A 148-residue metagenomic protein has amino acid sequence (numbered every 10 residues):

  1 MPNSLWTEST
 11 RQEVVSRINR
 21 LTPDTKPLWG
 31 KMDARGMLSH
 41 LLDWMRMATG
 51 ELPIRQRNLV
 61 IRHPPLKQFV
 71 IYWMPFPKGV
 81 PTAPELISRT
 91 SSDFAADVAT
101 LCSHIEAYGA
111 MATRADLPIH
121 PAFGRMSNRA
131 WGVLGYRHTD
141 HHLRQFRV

Functional and structural regions predicted by a protein language model:
M1-N19: Extreme N-terminal tail/first-helix region
P2-N3, T25-P27, I87-S92, S127-R129: Active-site rim elements
R11, A34, F94, V98-L101 (+1 more regions): Hydrophobic packing residues in well-ordered alpha-helices of helical domains and bundles
I18, A34, L41, L101-H104: N-terminus-centered regions that define maturation/targeting leaders and the start of the first functional domain
D24-I71, L117-V148: Short, contiguous alpha-helical
K26, L101-I119: Conserved, structured core segments of small domains
G50-T100, Y108-M111: Short, helix-capping/interhelical loops that line the mouth of catalytic, cofactor-, or ligand-binding pockets
G79-L86, R114-M126: Short helix/strand-capping connector loops at secondary-structure junctions
